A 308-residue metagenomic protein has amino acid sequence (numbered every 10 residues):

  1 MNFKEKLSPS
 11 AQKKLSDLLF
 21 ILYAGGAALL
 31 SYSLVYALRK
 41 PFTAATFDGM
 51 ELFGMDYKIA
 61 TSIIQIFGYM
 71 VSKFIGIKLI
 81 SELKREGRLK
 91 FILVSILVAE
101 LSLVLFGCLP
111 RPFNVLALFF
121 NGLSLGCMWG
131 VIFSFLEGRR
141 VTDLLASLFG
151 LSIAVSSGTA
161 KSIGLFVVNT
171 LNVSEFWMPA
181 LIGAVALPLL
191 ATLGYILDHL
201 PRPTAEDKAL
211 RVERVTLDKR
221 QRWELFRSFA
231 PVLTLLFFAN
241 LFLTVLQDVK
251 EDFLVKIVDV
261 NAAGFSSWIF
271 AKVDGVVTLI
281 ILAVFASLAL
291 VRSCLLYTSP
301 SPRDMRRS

Functional and structural regions predicted by a protein language model:
M1-L19, V168-F238, V255, D259-V260 (+1 more regions): Intracellular loop-helix junctions on the cytosolic face of multi-pass helical membrane proteins
I63-K78, I280: Central cavity-lining transmembrane alpha-helices of secondary-active solute carriers, predominantly the Major
L97-L109, S308: C-terminal ends and interior cores of transmembrane alpha-helices in multi-pass membrane transporters/permeases
F113-C127: Hydrophobic core of transmembrane alpha-helices in multi-pass small-molecule transporters, especially MFS/SLC-type
C127-R139: Intracellular juxtamembrane helix-capping segments at the cytosolic ends of symmetry-related transmembrane helices
D143-G164: Glycine-rich segments within core transmembrane alpha-helices of 12-TM secondary carriers
F270-R292: Transmembrane alpha-helices of Major Facilitator/SLC transporters
Y297, P302-S308: Single conserved hydrophobic/aromatic residue that forms the stacking wall/gate of nucleotide- or nucleobase-binding
